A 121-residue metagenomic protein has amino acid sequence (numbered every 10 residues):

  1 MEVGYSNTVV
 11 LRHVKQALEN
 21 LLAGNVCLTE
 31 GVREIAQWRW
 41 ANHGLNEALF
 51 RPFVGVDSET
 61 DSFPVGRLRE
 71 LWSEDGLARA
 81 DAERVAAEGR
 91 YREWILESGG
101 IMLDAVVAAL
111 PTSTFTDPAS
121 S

Functional and structural regions predicted by a protein language model:
M1-S121: Acidic, Ser/Pro/Thr-rich low-complexity regulatory regions and the short amphipathic helical interaction modules they
